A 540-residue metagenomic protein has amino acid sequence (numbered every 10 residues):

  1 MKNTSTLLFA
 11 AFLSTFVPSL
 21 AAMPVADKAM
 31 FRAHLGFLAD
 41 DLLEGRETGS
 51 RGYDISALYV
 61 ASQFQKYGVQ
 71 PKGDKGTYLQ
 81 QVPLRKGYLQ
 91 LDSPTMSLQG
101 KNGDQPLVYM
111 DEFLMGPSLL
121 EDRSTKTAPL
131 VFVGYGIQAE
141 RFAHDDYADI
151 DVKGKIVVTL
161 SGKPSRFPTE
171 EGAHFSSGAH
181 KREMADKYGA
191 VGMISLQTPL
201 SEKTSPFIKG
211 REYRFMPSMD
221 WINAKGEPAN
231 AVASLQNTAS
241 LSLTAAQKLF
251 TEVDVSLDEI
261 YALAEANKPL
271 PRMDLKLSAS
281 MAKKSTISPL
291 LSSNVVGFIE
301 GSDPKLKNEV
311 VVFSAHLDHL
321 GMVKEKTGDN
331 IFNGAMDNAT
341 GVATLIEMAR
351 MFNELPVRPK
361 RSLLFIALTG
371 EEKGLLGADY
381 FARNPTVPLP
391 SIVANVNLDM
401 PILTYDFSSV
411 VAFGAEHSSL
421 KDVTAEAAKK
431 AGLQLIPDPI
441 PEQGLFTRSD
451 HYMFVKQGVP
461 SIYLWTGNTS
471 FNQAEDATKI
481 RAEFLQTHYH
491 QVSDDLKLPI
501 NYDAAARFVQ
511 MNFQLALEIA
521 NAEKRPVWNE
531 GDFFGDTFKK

Functional and structural regions predicted by a protein language model:
L20-G73, A245, N308-V310, N529: N-terminal hydrophobic or amphipathic helices/low-complexity stretches enriched in small/hydrophobic/Pro/Gly
M23-P24, D41-R51, L120-E121, F132 (+9 more regions): Second-shell loop/turn segments in exported
E44-P164, S292: Noncatalytic luminal/extracellular "stalk/propeptide" segments of secretory-pathway proteins
K101-N102, E112-D145, D149, P228-G334 (+1 more regions): Soluble metallo-hydrolase cores and metallopeptidase-like ectodomains found primarily in the secretory/periplasmic
L107-V108, W221-L257, L368-N468, N472-A474 (+2 more regions): Metal-dependent peptidase/peptidase-like ectodomains
Y109-A229, E300, N330-N333, D337 (+1 more regions): Extracellular/luminal Protease-associated
H174-H180, S201, G321, T327-S419: Acidic/histidine-rich catalytic neighborhood of metal-dependent amide-processing enzymes
R350, E354, N468-F538: His/Asp/Glu-rich mid-to-C-terminal helical/loop segments that flank catalytic regions of hydrolases
